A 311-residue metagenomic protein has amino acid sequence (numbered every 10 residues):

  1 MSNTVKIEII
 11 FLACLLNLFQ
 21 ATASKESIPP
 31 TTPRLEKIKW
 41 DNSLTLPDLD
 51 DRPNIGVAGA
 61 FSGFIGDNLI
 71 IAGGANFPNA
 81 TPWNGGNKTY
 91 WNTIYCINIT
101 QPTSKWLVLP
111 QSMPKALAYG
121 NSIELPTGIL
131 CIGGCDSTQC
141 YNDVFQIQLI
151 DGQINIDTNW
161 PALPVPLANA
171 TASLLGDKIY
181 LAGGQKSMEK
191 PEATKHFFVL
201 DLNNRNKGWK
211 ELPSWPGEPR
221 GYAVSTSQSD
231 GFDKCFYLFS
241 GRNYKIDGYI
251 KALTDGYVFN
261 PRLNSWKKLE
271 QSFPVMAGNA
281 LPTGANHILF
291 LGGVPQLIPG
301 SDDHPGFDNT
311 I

Functional and structural regions predicted by a protein language model:
M1-P30: Bacterial Sec-dependent N-terminal signal peptides
K25-I311: Kelch-like beta-propeller repeat domains
